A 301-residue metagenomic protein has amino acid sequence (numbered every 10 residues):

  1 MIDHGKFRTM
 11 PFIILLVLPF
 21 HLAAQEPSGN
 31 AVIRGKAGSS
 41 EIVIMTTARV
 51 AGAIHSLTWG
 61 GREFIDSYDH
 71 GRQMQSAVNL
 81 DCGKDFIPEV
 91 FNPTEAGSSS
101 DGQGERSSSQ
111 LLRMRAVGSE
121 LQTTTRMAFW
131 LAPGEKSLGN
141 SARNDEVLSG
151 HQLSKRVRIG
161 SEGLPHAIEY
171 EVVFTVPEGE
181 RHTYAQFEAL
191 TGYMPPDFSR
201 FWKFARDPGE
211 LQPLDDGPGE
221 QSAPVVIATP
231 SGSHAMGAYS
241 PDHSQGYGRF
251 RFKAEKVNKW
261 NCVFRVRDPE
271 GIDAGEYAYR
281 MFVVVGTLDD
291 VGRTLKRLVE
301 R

Functional and structural regions predicted by a protein language model:
M1-F12: Bacterial N-terminal signal peptides that target proteins for export
P11-H21: Bacterial N-terminal signal peptides
Q25-L111, M281-L288, G292-R301: Beta-strand-rich N-terminal accessory domains
G83-P165, G179: Extended, loop-rich substrate-binding clefts of extracytoplasmic carbohydrate-active enzymes
T123, L153-K155, I168-Y170, C262 (+1 more regions): Hydrophobic residues positioned within well-ordered beta-strands of beta-sheet architectures
G163-D207: Acidic (Asp/Glu-rich), glycine- and aromatic
R206-E276: Trp/Gly-enriched beta-strand surface patches
